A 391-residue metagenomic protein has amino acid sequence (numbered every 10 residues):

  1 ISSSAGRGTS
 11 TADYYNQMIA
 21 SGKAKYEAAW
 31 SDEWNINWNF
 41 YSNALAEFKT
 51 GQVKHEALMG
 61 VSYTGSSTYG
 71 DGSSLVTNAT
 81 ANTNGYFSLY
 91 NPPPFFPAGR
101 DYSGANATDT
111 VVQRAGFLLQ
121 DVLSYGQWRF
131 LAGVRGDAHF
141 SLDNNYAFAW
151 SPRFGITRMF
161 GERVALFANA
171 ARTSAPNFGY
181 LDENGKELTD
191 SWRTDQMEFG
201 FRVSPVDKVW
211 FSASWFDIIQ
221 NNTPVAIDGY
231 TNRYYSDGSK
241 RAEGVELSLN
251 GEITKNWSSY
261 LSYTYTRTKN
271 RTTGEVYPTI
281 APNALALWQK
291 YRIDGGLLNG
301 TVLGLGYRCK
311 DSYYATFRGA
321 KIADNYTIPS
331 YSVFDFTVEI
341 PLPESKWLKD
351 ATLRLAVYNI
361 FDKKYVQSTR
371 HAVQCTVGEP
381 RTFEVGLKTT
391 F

Functional and structural regions predicted by a protein language model:
I1-D13, E162, S191-T264: Membrane-embedded beta-barrel scaffold of Gram-negative outer-membrane proteins
I1-V61, G65, W210: Outer-membrane beta-barrel domain signature, strongest for Gram-negative TonB-dependent receptors and also present
S3-R7, I36, V61-S67, Y125-Q127 (+9 more regions): Transmembrane beta-strands of outer-membrane beta-barrel pores
Y15-A24, G70-N106, V225-S236, T376-R381: Surface-exposed loop/turn segments flanking beta-strands in extracellular/periplasmic regions
N35, V53-S66, N106-Q220: Structural signature of Gram-negative outer-membrane beta-barrels, strongest in the C-terminal barrel of TonB-dependent
Q52, Q127-A132, E162-L166, D207-F211 (+3 more regions): Repeated loop/turn-to-beta-strand initiation elements of outer-membrane beta-barrel proteins
E56-A57, T157, M197, P278-F391: Conserved C-terminal beta-signal and adjacent last beta-strands/turns of outer-membrane beta-barrel proteins
Q127, D217, Y235-R318, F361: Gram-negative outer-membrane beta-barrel transporters
